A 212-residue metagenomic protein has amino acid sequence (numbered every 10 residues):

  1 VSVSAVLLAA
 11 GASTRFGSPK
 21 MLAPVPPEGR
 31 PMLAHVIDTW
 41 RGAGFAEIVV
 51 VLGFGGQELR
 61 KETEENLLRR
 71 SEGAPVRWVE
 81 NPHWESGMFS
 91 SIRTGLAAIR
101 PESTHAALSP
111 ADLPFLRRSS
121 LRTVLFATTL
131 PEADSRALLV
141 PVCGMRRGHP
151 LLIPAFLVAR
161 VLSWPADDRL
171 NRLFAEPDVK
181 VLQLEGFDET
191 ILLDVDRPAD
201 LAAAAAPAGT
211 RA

Functional and structural regions predicted by a protein language model:
V1-Q57: N-terminal glycine-rich phosphate-binding loop and ensuing alpha1 helix
F16, L59-T63, V124, V161 (+1 more regions): Hydrophobic packing residues within well-ordered alpha-helices of enzyme cores
M21, P75-R77, A137, K180-L182 (+1 more regions): Conserved beta-strand segments of alpha/beta enzyme cores
L33-H105: Conserved N-terminal catalytic core of the sugar/cofactor nucleotidyltransferase
F54-G55, H83, G87, S119 (+3 more regions): Short beta->alpha linker loops
N81-A155, A159-R160: Conserved beta-loop-beta/alpha segment of the NTase-like Rossmann-fold superfamily that binds/positions NTPs
A159-A212: Conserved alpha/beta core of the MobA/IspD/sugar-nucleotide pyrophosphorylase nucleotidyltransferase superfamily
